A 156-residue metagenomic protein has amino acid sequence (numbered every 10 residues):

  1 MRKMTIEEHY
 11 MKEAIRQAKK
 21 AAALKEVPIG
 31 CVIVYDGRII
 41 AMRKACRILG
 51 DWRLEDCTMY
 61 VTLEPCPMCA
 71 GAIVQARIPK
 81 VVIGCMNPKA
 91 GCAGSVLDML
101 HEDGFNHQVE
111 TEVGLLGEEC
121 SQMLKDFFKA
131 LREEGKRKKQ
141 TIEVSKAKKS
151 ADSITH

Functional and structural regions predicted by a protein language model:
M1-A21, W52, M68-H156: Zinc-dependent deaminase
I6, V27-I29: Short loop/turn microsegments at loop-to-beta-strand junctions
I29-I39: Short beta-strand scaffold segments in enzyme catalytic cores
A41-R47: Glycine/small-residue-rich phosphate/adenosyl-binding loop
D51-E64: Immediate flanking context of iron-sulfur cluster ligation sites
